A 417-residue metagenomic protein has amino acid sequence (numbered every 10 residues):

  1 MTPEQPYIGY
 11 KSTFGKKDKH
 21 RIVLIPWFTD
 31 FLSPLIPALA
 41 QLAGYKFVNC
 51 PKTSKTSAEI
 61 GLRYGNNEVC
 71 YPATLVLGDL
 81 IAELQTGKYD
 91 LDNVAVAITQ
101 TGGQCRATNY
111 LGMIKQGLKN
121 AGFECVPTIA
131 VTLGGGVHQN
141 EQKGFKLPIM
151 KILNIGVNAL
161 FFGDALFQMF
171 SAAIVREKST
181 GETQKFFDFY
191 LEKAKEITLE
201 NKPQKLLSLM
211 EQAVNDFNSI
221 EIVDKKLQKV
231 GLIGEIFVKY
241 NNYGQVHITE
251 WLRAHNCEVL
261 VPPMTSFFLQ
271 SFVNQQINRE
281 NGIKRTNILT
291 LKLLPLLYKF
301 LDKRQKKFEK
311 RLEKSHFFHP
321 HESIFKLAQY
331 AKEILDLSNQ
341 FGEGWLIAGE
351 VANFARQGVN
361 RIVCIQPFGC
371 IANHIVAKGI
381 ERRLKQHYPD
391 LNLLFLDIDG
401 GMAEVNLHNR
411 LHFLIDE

Functional and structural regions predicted by a protein language model:
M1-E417: An N-terminal assembly and electron-transfer interface module characteristic of large anaerobic redox and radical
